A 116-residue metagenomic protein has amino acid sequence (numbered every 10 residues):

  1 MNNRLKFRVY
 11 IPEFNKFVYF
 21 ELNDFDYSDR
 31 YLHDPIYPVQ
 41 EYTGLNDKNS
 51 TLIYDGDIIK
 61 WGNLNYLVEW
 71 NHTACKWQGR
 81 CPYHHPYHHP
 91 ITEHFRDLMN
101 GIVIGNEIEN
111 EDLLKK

Functional and structural regions predicted by a protein language model:
M1-K116: Secondary-structure transition motif
